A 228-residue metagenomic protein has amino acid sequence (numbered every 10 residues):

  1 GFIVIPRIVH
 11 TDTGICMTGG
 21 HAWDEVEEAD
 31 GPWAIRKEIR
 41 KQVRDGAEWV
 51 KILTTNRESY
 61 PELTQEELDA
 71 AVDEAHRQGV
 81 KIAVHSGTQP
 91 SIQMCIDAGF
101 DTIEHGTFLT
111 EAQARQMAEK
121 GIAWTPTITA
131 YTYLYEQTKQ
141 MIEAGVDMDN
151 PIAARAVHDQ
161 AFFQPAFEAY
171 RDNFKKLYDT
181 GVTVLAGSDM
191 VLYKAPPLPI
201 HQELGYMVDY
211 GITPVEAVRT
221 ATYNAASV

Functional and structural regions predicted by a protein language model:
G1-K81, Q113-A153: Divalent-metal coordination cores built from histidine and acidic residues
V4, F100-F108, W124-P126: Short hydrophobic/aromatic-enriched beta-strand-loop microsegments
I8, G46, V50, A75 (+7 more regions): Divalent metal-coordination and catalytic microenvironments
D12-T13, I52-T54, V84-T88, H105-T107 (+3 more regions): A cross-domain feature marking catalytic cores of carbohydrate-active enzymes and several ubiquitous metabolic/repair
R77, R155, A166-V228: His/Asp/Glu-enriched, well-ordered alpha-helical/loop segment that forms or immediately abuts the divalent-metal
Q89-D97: Catalytic cores of alpha/beta
I96-T102, A118-W124, G181-V182: Glycine-enriched alpha-helix->loop->beta-strand junction motifs that scaffold or abut catalytic
